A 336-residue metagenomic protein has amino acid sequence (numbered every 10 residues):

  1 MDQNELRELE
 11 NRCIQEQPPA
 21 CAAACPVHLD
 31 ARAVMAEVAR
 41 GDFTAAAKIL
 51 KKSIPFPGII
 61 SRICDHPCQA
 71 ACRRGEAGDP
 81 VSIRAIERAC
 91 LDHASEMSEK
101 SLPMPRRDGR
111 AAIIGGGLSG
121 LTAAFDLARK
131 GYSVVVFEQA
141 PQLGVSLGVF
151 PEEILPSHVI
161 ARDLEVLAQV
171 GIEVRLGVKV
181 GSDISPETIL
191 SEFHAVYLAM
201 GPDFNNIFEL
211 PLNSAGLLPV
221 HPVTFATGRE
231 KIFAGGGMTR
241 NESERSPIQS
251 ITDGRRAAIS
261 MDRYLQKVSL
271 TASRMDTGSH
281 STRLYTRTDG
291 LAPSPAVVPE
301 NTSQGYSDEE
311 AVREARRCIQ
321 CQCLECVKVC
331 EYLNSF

Functional and structural regions predicted by a protein language model:
Q3, R12, R263-Q320, L324: Mid-to-C-terminal Rossmann-like scaffold of FAD/NAD(P)H-dependent oxidoreductases
L9, D92-A111: A short, basic/flexible loop-to-alpha-helix module at the beginning of a structural domain
Q15-R40, R62-C90, R129, V135 (+3 more regions): Iron-sulfur cluster-binding cysteine motifs and their immediate structural context in ferredoxin-like electron-transfer
A45, P105-I114, A161-L212: Feature captures the FAD/FMN-dependent oxidoreductase FAD-binding
P80-V81, V149-V174, H221-V223, R287-L291: N-terminal glycine-rich dinucleotide-binding loop that anchors FAD/FMN and/or NAD(P) in oxidoreductases
G109-V136: N-terminal Rossmann-like FAD-binding beta1-loop-alpha1 element of flavoenzymes
P202-E244, T252: FAD-site-proximal beta/loop scaffold in flavoenzymes
M238-T271: A conserved FAD-binding loop/helix module that cradles the flavin
